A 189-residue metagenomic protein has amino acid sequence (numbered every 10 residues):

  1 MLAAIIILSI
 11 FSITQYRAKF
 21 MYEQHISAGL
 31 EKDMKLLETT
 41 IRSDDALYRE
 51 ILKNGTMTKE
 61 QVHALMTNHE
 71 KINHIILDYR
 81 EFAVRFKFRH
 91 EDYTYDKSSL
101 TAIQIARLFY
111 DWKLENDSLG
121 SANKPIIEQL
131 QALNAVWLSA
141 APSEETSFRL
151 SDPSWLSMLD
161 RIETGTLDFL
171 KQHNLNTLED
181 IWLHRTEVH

Functional and structural regions predicted by a protein language model:
M1-Q15: Hydrophobic membrane-insertion alpha-helices, especially the h-region of bacterial N-terminal signal peptides
I10-F11, A18-F20, L77, E81-V84: Short linear motifs at secondary-structure transitions and domain/linker junctions
Y16-T67: Immediate post-signal-peptide N-terminus of mature secreted/exported proteins
R42, E70, E128-Q131: Solvent-exposed, polar/charged alpha-helical surfaces in well-ordered, non-transmembrane soluble domains, broadly
Y48-I126, F148-V188: Alpha-helical segments in soluble extracytoplasmic regions
K124-F148, D152: Mature extracytoplasmic/lumenal regions of exported proteins
